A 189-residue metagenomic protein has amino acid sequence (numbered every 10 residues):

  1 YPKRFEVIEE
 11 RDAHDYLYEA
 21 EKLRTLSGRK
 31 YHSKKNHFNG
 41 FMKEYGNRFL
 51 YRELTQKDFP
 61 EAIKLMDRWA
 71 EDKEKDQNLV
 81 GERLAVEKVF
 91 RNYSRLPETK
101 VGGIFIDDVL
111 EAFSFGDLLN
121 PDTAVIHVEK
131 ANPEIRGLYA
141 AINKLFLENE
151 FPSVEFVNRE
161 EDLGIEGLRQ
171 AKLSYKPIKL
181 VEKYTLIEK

Functional and structural regions predicted by a protein language model:
Y1-P2, K172: Short loop/helix-cap segments at secondary-structure boundaries that form the rim of catalytic
P2-D76: Acyltransferase donor/substrate-recognition loop-hinge adjacent to the catalytic core
H32, V80-L84, G137: Conserved phosphate-coordination/catalytic loops
G40, R68, R91-N92, L145-N149: A generic secondary-structure signal
Q56, A62, M66-V125: A mid-sequence, solvent-exposed acidic-amphipathic segment
D58, E188-K189: Short secondary-structure capping/turn micro-motifs that flank functional sites
E98-E188: Aromatic (often tryptophan-rich) hydrophobic motifs at membrane interfaces
